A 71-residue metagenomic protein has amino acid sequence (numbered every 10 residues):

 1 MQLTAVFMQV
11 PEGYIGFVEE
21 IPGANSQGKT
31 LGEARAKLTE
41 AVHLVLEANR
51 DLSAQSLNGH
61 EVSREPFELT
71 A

Functional and structural regions predicted by a protein language model:
M1-Q2, A36-A71: Short, charged, surface-exposed hinge/linker loops at domain edges that act as mobile lids or interdomain connectors
V6-I21: Short aromatic-glycine-(Arg/Gly/Cys) micro-motifs in beta-strand/loop hairpins
P22-L31: A short, exposed loop/beta-hairpin motif centered on an aromatic-Gly-Thr core
